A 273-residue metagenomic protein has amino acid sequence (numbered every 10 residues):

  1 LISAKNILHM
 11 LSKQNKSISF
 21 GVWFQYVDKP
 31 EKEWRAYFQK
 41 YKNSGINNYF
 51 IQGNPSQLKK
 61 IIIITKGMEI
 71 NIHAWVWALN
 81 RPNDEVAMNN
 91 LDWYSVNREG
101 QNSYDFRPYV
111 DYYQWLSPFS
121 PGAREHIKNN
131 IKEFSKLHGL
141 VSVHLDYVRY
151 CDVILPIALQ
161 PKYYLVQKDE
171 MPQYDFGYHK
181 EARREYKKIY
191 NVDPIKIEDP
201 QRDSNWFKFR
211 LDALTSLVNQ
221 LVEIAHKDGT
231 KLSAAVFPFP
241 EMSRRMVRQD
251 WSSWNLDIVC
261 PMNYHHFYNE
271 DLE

Functional and structural regions predicted by a protein language model:
S3-Y37: Boundary/entry segment of secreted carbohydrate-active catalytic domains
W23-D28, I46-Q52, Y109-E125, Q201-T215 (+1 more regions): The substrate-binding groove and active-site-proximal loops of carbohydrate-active enzymes, especially glycoside
Y26-K42, A123-E133, P240-W254: Short, acidic/polar
E31-Q57, L137-S142, L256-V259: Catalytic domains of carbohydrate-active enzymes, especially glycoside hydrolases
H73, H144-C151, G177-R245: Aromatic-lined carbohydrate-recognition surfaces of secreted/lumenal glycan-active proteins
H73-H138: Active-site-adjacent "subsite" loops/lids of carbohydrate-active enzymes
N80-Y109, V148-I195: Aromatic- and acidic-residue-enriched segments that line the glycan-binding/catalytic groove of carbohydrate-active
V153, K231-N269: Substrate-binding cleft/loops of secretory-pathway carbohydrate-active enzymes
